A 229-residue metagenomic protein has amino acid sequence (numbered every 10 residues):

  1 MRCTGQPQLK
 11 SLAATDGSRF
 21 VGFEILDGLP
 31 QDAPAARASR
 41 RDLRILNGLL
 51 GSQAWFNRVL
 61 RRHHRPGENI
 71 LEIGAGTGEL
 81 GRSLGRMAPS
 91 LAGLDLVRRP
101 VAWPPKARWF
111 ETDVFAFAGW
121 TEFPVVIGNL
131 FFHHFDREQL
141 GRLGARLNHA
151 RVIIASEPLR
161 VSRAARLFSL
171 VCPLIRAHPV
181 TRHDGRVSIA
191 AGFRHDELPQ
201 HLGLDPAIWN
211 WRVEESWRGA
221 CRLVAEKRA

Functional and structural regions predicted by a protein language model:
R2-R40: N-terminal, positively charged/glycine-rich alpha-helical extensions of SAM-dependent methyltransferases
A33-W55: Class I SAM-dependent methyltransferase Rossmann-like catalytic core, especially the SAM/SAH-binding loop
E68-G76: Conserved class I S-adenosyl-L-methionine
T77-A116: Class I SAM-dependent methyltransferase SAM/SAH-binding core
V125-E138: A short SAM/SAH-binding and catalytic strip from SAM-dependent methyltransferases
F135-L147: A short, conserved alpha-helix within the catalytic core of class I
A150-L159: Conserved beta-strand signature within the Rossmann-like core of class I S-adenosyl-L-methionine
P158-L204: C-terminal alpha-helical "lid/dimerization" subdomain adjacent to the S-adenosyl-L-methionine
